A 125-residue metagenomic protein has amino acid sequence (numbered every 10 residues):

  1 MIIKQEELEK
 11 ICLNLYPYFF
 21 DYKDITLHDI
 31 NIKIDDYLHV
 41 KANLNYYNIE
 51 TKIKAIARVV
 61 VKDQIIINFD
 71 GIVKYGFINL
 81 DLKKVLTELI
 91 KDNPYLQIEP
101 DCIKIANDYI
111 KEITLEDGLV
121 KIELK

Functional and structural regions predicted by a protein language model:
M1-K125: Extracellular/lumenal and peripheral-membrane lipid-interaction modules
